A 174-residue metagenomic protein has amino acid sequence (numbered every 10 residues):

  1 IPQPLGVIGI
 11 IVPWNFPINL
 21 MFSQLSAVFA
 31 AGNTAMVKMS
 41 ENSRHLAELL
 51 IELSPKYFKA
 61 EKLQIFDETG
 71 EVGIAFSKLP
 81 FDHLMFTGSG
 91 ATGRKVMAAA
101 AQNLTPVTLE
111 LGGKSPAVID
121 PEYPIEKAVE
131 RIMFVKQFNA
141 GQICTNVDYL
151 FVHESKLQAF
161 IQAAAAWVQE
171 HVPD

Functional and structural regions predicted by a protein language model:
I1-K127: Rossmann-like NAD(P) dinucleotide-binding subdomain of oxidoreductase/dehydrogenase enzymes
A91-D174: ALDH superfamily catalytic-core signature
